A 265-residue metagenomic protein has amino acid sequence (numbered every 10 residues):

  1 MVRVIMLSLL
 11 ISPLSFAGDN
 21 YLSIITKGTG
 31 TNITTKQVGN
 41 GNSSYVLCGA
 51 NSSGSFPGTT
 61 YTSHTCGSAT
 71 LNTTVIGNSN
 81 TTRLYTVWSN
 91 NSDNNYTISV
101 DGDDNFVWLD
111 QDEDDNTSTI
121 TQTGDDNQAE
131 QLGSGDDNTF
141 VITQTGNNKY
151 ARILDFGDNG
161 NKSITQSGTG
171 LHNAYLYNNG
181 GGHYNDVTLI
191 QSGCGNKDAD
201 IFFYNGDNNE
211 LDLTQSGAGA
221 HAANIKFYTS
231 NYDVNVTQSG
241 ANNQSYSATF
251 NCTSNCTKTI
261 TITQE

Functional and structural regions predicted by a protein language model:
M1-L10: Sec-dependent signal peptide recognition, specifically the positively charged N-region followed immediately by
S12-L14: N-terminal signal peptide c-region/cleavage motif recognized by signal peptidases
G18-E265: Low-complexity repeat regions of mature extracellularly deployed or surface/particle-associated proteins
